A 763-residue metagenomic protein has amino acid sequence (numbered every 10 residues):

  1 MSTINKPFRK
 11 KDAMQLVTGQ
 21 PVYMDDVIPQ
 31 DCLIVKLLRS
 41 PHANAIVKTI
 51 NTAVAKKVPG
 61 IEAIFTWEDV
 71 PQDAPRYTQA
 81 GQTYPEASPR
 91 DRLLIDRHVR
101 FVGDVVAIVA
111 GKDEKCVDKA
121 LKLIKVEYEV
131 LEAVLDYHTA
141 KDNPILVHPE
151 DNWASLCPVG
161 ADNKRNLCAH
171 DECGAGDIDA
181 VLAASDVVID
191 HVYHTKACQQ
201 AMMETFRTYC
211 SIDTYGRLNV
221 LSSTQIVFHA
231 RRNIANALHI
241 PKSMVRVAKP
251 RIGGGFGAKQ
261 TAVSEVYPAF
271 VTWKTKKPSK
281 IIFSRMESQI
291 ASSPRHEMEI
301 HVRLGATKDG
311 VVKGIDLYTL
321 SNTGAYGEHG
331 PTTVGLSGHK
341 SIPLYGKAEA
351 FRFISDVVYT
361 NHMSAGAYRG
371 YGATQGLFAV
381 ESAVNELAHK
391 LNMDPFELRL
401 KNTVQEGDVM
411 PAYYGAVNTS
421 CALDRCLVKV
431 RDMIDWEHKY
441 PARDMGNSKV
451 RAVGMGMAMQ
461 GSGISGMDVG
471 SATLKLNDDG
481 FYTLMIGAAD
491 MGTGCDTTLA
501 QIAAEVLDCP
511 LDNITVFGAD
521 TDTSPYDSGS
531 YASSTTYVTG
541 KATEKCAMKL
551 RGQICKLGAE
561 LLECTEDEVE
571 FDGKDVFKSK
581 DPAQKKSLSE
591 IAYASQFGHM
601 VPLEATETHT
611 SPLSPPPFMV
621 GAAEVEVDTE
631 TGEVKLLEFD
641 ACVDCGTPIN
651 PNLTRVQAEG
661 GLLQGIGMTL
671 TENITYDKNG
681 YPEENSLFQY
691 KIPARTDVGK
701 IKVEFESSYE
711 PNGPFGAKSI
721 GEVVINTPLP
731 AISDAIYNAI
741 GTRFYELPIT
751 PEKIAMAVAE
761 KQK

Functional and structural regions predicted by a protein language model:
M1-D162, K274: Flexible, low-hydrophobicity surface segments
K6, D12-Q15, G81-P85, A161-T208 (+5 more regions): Glycine-rich loop/linker segments at domain edges
W67-E68, H239-M244, K274-S279, K308 (+2 more regions): C-terminal catalytic domains of large/alpha subunits in multi-subunit enzymes
A74-Q79, A120-L123, A201, S222 (+13 more regions): Short acidic, glycine/serine/threonine-rich loops at helix termini
D96-H98, P241-K249, W273-S284, Q289-A291: Conserved catalytic cysteine-centered active-site region of acyl-thioester-dependent Claisen-condensing enzymes
V147-L238, T403-F481, P612, E683-D697 (+1 more regions): Helix-loop-helix junctions that connect adjacent transmembrane helices in secondary transporters/permeases, recognized
R232, G253-K276, K280-F283, C495-A503: Thiamine diphosphate
S462-S524, T539: Catalytic phosphate/nucleotide-handling subdomain of diverse soluble enzymes
